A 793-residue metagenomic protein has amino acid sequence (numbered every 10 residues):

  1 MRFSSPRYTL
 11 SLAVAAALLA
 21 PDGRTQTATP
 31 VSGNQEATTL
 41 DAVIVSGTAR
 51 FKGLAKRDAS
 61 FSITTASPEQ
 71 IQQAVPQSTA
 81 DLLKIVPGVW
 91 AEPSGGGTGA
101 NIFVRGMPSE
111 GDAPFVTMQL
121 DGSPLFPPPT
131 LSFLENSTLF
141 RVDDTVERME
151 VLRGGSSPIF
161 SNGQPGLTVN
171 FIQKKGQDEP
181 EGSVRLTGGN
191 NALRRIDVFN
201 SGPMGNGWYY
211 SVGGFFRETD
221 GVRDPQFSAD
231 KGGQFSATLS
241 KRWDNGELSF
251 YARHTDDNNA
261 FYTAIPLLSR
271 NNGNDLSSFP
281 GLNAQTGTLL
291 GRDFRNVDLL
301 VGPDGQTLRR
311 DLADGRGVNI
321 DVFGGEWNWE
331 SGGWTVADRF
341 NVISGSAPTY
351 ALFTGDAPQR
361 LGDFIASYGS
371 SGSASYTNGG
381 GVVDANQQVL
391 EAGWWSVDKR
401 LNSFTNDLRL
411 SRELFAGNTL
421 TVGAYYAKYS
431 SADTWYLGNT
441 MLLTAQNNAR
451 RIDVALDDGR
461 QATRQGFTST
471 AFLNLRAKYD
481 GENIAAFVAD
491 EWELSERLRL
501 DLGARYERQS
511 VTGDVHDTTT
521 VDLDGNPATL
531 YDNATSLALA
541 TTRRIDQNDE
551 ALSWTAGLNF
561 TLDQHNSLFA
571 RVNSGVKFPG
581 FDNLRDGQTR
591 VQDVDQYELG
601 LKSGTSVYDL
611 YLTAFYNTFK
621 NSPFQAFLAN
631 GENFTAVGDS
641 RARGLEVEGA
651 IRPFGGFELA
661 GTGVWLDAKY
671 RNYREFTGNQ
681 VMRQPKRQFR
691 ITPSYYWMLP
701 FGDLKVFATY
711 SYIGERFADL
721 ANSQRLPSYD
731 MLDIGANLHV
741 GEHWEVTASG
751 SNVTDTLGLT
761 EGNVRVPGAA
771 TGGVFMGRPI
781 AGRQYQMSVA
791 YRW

Functional and structural regions predicted by a protein language model:
P30-S32, T48, K52, A80-P124: Extracytoplasmic beta-strand/coil segments of soluble accessory domains associated with Gram-negative outer-membrane
T79-L82, N101-G106, V116-Q119, N136-L139 (+3 more regions): N-terminal periplasmic accessory domains that precede and gate Gram-negative outer-membrane beta-barrel machines
P124-R153: Short acidic/polar hinge/loop motifs at secondary-structure boundaries that mediate gating or recognition
E181-S183, G188-R292, G315-W329, R505: Transmembrane beta-barrel wall of Gram-negative outer-membrane proteins
S240-R242, E247-V322, P348-W395, A449-Y479 (+1 more regions): Acidic/polar loop-and-plug regions of large Gram-negative outer-membrane beta-barrel proteins
K399-S403, E413, G417-Y429, L442 (+6 more regions): Structural signature of Gram-negative outer-membrane beta-barrels, strongest in the C-terminal barrel of TonB-dependent
E496, D609, Y616-T618, T635-A721 (+3 more regions): Gram-negative outer-membrane beta-barrel transporters
K620, E658, S711-D719, N737-W793: C-terminal beta-signal and adjacent terminal beta-strands/loops of Gram-negative outer-membrane beta-barrel proteins
